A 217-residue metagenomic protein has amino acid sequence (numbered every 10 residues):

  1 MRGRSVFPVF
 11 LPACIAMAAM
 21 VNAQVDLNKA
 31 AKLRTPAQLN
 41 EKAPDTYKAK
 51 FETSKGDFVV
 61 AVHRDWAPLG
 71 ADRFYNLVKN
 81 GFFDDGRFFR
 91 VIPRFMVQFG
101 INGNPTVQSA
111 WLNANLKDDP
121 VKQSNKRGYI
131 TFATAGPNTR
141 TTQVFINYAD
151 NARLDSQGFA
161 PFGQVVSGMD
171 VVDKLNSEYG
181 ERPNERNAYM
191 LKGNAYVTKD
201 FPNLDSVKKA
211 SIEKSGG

Functional and structural regions predicted by a protein language model:
R2, P8, C14-G217: Cyclophilin-like peptidyl-prolyl cis-trans isomerases
